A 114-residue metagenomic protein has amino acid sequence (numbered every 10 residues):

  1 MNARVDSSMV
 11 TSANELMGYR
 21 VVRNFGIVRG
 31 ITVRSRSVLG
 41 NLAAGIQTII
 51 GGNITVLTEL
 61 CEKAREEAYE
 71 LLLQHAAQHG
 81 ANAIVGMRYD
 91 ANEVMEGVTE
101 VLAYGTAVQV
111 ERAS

Functional and structural regions predicted by a protein language model:
M1-S114: Domain-level marker for long, solvent-exposed, non-transmembrane regions
